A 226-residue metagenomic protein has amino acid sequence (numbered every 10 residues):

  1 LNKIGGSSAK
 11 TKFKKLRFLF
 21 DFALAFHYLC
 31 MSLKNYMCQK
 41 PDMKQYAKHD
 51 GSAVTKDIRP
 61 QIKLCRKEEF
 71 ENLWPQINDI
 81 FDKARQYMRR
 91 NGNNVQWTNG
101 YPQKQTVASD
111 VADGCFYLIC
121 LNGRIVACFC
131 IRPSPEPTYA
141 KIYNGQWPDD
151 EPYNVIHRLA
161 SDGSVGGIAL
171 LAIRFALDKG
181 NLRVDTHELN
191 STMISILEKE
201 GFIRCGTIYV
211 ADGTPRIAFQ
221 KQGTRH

Functional and structural regions predicted by a protein language model:
I58-I80: A short beta-loop-alpha structural element at the N-terminal edge of CoA-dependent acyl/N-acetyltransferase catalytic
R85-Q105: Conserved GNAT-fold acetyl-CoA-binding loop/helix
Q105-L118, P135-P137: A short helix-loop-beta-strand connector motif used in the catalytic cores of GNAT acetyltransferases and, in some
D113-F129: Conserved beta-hairpin
C130-S164: Conserved acyl-donor/pantetheine-binding loop and adjacent beta-alpha core of acyl/acetyltransferases and related
S164-D178, S195-K199: Conserved acetyl-CoA-binding loop-helix of GNAT-fold acetyltransferases
D178-L189: Conserved GNAT acetyl-CoA-binding A-motif
E188-G206, T214: Conserved active-site alpha-helix within GNAT-family acetyltransferase domains
